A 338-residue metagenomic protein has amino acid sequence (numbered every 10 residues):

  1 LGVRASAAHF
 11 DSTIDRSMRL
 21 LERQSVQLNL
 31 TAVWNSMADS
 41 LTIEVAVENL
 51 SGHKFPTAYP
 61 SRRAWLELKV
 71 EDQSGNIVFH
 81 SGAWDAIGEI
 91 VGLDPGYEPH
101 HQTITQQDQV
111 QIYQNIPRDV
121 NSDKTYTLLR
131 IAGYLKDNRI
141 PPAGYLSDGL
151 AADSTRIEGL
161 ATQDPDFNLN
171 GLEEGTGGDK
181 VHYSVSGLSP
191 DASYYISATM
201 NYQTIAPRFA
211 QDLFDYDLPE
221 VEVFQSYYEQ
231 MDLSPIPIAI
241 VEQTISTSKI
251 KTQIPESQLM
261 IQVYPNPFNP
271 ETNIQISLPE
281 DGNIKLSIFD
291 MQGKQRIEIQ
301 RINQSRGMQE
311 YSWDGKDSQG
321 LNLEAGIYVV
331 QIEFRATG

Functional and structural regions predicted by a protein language model:
L1-I245: Short, conserved sequence motifs used for protein processing/export or organelle targeting and for catalysis
I77, Q295, G320-N322: A structural signal for beta-strand boundary/capping segments at domain termini and interdomain linkers
L172-G175, I302-M308: Short proline/glycine- and polar residue-rich coil/turn motifs
K180-S186, E310-D317: Exposed aromatic-hydrophobic patches
A192, S305-Q309, E324-I327: A glycine-anchored, Pro-Gly-centered beta-turn/N-cap motif
N201-Q203, K316, E333-T337: Beta-strand-rich extracellular modules
S248-Y264, F268-D290, E298-I302, E310-S312 (+1 more regions): Glycine-centered coil/turn sites that cap beta-strands in beta-rich domains
S312, L321-G338: C-terminal tail/sorting-segment detector
